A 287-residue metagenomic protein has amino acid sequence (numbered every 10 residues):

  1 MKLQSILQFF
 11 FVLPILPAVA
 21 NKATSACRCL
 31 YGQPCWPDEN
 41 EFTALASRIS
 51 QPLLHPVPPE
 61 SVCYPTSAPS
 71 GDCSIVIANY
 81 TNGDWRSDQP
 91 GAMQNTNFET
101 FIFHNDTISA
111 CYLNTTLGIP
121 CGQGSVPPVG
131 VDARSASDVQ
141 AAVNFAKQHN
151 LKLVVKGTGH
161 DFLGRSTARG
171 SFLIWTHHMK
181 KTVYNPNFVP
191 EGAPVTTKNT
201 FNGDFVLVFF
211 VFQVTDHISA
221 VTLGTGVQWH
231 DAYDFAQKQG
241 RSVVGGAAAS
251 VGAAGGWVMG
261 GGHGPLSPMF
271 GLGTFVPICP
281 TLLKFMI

Functional and structural regions predicted by a protein language model:
K2-L272: N-terminal accessory segments
L272-I287: Active-site and channel-lining beta-strand-loop segments that bind or position nucleotide-derived/phosphorylated
